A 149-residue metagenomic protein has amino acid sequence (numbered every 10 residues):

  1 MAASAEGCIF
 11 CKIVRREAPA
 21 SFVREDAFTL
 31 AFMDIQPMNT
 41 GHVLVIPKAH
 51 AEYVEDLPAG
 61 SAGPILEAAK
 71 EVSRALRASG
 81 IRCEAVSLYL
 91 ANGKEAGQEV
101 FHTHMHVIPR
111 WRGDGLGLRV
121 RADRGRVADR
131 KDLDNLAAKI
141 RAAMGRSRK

Functional and structural regions predicted by a protein language model:
M1-K149: HIT superfamily nucleotide-processing domains
